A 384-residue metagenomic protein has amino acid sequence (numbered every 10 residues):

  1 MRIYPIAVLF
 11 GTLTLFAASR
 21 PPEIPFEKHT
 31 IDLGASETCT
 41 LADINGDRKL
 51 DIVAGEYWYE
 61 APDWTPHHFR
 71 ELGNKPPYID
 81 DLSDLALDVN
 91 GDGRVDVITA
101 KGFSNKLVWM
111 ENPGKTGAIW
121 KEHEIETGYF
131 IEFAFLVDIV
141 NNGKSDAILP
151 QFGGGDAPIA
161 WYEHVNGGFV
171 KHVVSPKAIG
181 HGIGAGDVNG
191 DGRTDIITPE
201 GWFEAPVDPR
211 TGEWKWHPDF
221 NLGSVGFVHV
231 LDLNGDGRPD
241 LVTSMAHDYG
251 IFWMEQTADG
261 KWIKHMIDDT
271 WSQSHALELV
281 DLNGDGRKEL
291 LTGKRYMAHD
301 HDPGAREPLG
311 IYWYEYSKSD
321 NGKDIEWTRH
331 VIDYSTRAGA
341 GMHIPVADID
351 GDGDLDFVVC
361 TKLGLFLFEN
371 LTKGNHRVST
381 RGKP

Functional and structural regions predicted by a protein language model:
Y4-T14: Bacterial N-terminal signal peptides
A17-P384: Beta-propeller-forming repeat regions
